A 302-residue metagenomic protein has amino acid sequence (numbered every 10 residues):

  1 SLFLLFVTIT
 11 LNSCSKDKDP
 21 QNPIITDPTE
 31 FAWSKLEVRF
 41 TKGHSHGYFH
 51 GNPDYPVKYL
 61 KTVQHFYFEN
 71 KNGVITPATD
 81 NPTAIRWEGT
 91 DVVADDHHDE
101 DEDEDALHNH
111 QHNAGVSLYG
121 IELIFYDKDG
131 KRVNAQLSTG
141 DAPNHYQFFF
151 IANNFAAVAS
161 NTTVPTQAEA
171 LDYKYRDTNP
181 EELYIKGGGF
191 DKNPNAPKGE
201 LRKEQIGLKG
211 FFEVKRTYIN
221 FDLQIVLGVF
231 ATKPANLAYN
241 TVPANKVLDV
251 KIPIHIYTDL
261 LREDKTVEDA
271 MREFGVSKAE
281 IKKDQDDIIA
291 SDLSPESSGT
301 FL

Functional and structural regions predicted by a protein language model:
S1-V7: Sec-dependent N-terminal signal peptides
T8-V38: Bacterial Sec-dependent N-terminal signal peptides
K18-D27, K42-G47, D127-L137: Short amphipathic, basic-aromatic surface patches that mediate peripheral association with negatively charged
L60-H112: N-terminal edge beta-strand
K61-V63, L237-L302: Short beta-strand elements
V74-T79, G89, D96, T163-G210: Extended, solvent-exposed segments with strong compositional bias
D91-K174: Extracellular-facing segments of soluble proteins and assemblies that are Gly/Ser/Thr-biased and enriched in aromatics
D99-Y119, Q136-L137, L183-K246: Exposed beta-sheet edge/beta-hairpin loop segments within beta-rich domains
